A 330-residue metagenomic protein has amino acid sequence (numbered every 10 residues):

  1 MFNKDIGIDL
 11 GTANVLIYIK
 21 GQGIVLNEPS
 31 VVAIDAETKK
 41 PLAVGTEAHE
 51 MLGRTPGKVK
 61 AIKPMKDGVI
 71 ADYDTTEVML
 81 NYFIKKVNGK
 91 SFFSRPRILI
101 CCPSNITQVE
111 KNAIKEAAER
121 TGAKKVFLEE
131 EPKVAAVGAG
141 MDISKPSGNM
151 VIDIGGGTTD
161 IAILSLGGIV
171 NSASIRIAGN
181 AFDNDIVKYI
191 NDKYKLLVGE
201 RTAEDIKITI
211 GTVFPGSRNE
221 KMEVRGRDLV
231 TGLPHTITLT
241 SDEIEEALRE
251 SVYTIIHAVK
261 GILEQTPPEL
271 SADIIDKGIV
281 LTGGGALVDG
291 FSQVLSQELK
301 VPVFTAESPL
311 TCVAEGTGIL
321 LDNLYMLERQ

Functional and structural regions predicted by a protein language model:
M1-I154, A162-V280, A286-Q330: Nucleotide/phosphate-binding catalytic cleft detector across ATP-hydrolyzing and phosphate-transferring enzymes
